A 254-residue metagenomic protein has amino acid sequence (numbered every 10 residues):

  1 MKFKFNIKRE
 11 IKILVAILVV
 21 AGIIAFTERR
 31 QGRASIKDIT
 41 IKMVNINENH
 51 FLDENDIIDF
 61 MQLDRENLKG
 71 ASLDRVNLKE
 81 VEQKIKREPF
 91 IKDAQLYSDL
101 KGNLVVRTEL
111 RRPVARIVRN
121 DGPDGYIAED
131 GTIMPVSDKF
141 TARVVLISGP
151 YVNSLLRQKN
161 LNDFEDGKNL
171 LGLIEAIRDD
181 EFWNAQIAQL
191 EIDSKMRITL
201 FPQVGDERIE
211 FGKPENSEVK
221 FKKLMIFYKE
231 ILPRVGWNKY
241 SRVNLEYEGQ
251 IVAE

Functional and structural regions predicted by a protein language model:
M1-M43, E54-D56, L63-R87, K92-E254: Charged, solvent-exposed interaction patches on well-folded alpha/beta domains that mediate macromolecular contacts
M43-N49: Structural beta->alpha junctions
